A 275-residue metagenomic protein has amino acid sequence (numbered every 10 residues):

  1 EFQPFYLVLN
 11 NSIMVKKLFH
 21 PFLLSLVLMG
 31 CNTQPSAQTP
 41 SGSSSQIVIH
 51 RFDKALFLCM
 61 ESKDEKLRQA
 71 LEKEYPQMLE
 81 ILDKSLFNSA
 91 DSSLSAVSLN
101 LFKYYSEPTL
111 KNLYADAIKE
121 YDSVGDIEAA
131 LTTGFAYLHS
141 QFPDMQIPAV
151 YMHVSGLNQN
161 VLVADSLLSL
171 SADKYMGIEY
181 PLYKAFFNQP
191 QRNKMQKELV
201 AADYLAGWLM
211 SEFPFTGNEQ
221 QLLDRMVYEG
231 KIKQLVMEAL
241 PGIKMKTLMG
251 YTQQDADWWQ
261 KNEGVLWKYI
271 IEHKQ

Functional and structural regions predicted by a protein language model:
E1-S43: Bacterial Sec-dependent N-terminal signal peptides
Q3, S44, F52, L168-L170: Generic low-polarity alpha-helical segments
P21-F22, C59, G177: A broad, structure-centric signal for solvent-exposed, well-ordered loop/edge residues that line or flank functional
N32-F102: N-terminal mature-domain "stem" immediately C-terminal to a signal peptide or N-terminal signal-anchor/transmembrane
N100-G264, I271-K274: Acidic/His-rich structured neighborhood in mature extracellular/periplasmic domains
